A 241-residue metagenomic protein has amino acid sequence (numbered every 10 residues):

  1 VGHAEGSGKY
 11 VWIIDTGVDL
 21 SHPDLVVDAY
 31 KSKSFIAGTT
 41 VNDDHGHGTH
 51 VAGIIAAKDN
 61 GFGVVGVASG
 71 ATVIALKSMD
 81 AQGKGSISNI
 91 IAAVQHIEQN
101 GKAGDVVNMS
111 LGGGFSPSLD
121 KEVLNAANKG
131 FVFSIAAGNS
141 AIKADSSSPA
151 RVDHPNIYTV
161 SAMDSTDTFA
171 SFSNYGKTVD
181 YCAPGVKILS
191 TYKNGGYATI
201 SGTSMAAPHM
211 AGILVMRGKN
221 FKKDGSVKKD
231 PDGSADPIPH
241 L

Functional and structural regions predicted by a protein language model:
V1-T72, G85, N89-A92, Q99-D105 (+4 more regions): Active-site core segment of subtilase-fold serine proteases
T16, S78, A162: Active-site loop/turn elements of alpha/beta-hydrolase fold enzymes, especially the short glycine-/histidine-rich
V18, L76-K77, S110, A136: Conserved beta-strand segments of the P-loop GTPase G domain that flank and frequently precede/overlap
G38, V64-V65, G83-S88, N108-D180 (+1 more regions): Substrate-binding/specificity loop regions of serine endopeptidase catalytic domains, predominantly subtilases
A52-I55, I74-D80, V106, S171 (+1 more regions): Hydrolase catalytic cores
I55, I97, P149-R151: Hydrophobic C-terminal alpha-helix "anchor/cap" residues
A68, A75, A93-Q95, Q99-L111 (+5 more regions): C-terminal subdomain of the subtilisin-like protease fold in secreted/lumenal serine endopeptidases
